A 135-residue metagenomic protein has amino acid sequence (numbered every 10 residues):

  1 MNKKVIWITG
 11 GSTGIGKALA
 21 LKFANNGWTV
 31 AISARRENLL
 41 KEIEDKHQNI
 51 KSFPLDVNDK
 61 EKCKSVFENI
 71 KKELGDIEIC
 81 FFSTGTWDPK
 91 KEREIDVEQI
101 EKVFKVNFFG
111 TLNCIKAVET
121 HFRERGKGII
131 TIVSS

Functional and structural regions predicted by a protein language model:
S12-T13: Conserved glycine-rich cofactor-binding loop
N26-E42: Conserved glycine-rich Rossmann-like NAD(P)H-binding loop of the short-chain dehydrogenase/reductase
P54-S65, V97: The beta1-alpha1 cofactor-binding region of Rossmann-like NAD(H)/NADP(H)-dependent oxidoreductases
F81, C114-V118: Hydrophobic positions on the long internal alpha-helix of Rossmann-like NAD(P)-dependent oxidoreductase domains
T84-D88: Conserved NAD(P)H cofactor-binding loop of Rossmann-fold oxidoreductase domains
K91-E92, D96-F104: Substrate-binding pocket helix/loop in short-chain dehydrogenase/reductase
S135: Residue(s) in the substrate-gating loop at a strand-loop-helix junction that position the organic substrate next
